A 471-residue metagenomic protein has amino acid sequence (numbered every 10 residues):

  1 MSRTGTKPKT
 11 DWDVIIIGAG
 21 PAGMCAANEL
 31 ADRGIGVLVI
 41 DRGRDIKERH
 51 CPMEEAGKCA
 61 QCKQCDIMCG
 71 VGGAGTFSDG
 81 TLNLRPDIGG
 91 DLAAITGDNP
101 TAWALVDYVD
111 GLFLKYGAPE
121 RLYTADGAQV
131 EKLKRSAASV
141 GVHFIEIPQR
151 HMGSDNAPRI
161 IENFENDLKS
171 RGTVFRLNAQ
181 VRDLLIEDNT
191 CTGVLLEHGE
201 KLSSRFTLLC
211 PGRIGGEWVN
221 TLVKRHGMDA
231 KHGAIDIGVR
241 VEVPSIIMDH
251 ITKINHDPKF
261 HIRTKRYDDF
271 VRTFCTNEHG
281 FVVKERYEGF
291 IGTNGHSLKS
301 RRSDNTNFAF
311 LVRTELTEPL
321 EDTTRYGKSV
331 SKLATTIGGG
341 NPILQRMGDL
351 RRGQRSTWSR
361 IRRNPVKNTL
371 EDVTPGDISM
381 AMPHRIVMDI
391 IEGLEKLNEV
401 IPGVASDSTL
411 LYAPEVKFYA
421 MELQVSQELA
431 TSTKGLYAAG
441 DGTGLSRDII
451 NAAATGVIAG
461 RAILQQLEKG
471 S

Functional and structural regions predicted by a protein language model:
S2-G90, A94, G127-S471: Residues forming the flavin
G80, Y116-G117: Low-complexity, intrinsically disordered basic tails/loops
G89-L105: Short, surface-exposed, low-complexity cationic segments
W103-D107, R362-R363: Charged, glycine/proline-rich intrinsically disordered loops and linkers
V106-Y116: Conserved catalytic/binding loops enriched for acidic/polar residues
R121: Flexible glycine/acidic-rich beta-alpha junction loops that bind and position SAM and/or redox cofactors in anaerobic
